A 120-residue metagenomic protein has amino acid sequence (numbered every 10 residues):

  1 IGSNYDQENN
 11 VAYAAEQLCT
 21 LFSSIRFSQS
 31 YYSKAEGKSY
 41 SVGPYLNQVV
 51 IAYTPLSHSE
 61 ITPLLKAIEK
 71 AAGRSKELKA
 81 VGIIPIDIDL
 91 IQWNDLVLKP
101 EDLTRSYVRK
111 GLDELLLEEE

Functional and structural regions predicted by a protein language model:
I1-G2: Active-site-flanking beta-strand signature of metal-NTP-handling nucleotidyl enzymes and homologous cyclase-like
D6-V11: Short N-terminal binding/cap micro-motifs at the start of the first secondary-structure element
A12-L56: Short, surface-exposed acidic-centric catalytic microdomains
E36-Y45, L56-P63, A67-E120: Flexible, gly/pro- and Lys/Arg-enriched active-site loops
